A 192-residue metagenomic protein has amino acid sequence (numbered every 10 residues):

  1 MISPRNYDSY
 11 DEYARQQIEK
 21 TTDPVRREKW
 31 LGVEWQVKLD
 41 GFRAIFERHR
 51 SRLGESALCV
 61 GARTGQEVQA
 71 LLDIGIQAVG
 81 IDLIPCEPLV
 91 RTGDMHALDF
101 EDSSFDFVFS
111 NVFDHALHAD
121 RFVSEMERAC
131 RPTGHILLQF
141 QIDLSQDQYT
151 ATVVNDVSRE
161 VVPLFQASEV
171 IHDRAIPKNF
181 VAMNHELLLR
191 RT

Functional and structural regions predicted by a protein language model:
M1-H49: Class I SAM-dependent methyltransferase Rossmann-like catalytic core, especially the SAM/SAH-binding loop
S56-A97: Class I SAM-dependent methyltransferase SAM/SAH-binding core
H96-V108: A short acidic, Gly/Pro-enriched loop at the edge of an enzyme's catalytic core that lines a small-molecule cofactor
D106-A119: A short SAM/SAH-binding and catalytic strip from SAM-dependent methyltransferases
D120-H135: A short glycine-rich, Lys/Arg-flanked "PGG" loop and its adjoining helix->strand segment in the class I
T133-D143: Conserved beta-strand signature within the Rossmann-like core of class I S-adenosyl-L-methionine
D143, D147-A175: Conserved Class I S-adenosyl-L-methionine
H172-T192: Core SAM-dependent methyltransferase catalytic element
